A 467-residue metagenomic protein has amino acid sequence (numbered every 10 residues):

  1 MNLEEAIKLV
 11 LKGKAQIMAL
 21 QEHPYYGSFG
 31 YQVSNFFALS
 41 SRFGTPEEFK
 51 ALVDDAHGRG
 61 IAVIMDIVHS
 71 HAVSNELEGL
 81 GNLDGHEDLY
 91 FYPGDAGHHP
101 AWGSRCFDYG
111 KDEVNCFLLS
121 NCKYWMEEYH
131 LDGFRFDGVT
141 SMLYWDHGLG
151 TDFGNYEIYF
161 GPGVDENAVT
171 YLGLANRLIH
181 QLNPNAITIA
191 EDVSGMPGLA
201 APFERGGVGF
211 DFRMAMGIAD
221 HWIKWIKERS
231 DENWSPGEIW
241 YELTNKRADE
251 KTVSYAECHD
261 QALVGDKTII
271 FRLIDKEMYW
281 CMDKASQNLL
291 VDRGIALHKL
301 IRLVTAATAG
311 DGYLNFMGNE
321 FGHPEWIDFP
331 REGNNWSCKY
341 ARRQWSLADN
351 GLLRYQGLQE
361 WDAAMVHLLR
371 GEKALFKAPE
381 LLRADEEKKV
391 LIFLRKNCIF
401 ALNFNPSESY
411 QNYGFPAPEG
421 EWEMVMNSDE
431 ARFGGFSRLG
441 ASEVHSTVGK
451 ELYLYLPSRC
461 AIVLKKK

Functional and structural regions predicted by a protein language model:
M1-V164, V444, L454: Substrate-binding/active-site clefts of carbohydrate-active enzymes
I17, F36, A56, W125 (+9 more regions): Conserved, mostly hydrophobic/aromatic
L39, L52-D55, R59, N121-Y124 (+6 more regions): Generic, well-ordered alpha-helical scaffold segments in large soluble proteins
H130-D132, G150-A341, R370, F376-G414 (+2 more regions): Conserved alpha/beta catalytic core and glycan-binding cleft of carbohydrate-active enzymes
Y159-V164, A285-R293, S346-Q356, V448-Y453: Active-site rim elements
Q344, G351-E372: Catalytic cores of secreted or luminal carbohydrate-active enzymes
G414-V444: C-terminal accessory region downstream of the catalytic core in glycan-modifying enzymes
L439-K467: C-terminal beta-strand-rich structural cap/linker in extracellular carbohydrate-active enzymes
